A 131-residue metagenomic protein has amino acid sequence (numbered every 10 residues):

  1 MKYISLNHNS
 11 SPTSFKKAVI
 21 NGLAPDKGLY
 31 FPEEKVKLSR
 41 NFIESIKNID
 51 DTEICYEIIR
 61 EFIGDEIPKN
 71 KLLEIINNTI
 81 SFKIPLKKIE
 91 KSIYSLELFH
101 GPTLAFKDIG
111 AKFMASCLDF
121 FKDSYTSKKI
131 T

Functional and structural regions predicted by a protein language model:
M1-T131: PLP-dependent amino-acid enzyme catalytic core
